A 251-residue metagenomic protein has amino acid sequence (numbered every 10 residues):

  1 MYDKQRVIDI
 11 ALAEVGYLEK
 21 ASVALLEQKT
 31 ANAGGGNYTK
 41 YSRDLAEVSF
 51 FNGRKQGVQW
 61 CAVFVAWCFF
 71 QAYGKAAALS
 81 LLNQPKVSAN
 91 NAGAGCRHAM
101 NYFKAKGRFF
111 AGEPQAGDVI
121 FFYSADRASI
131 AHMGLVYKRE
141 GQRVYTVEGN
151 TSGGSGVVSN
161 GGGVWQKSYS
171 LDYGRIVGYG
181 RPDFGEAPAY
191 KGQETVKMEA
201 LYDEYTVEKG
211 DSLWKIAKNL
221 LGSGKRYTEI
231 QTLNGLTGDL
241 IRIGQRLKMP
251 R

Functional and structural regions predicted by a protein language model:
M1-A78, K197, Y202, K209 (+1 more regions): N-terminal capping segments
Y2, R6-D9, G107-F110, Y123-Y202: Aromatic- and glycine-rich peptidoglycan recognition patches
Y2-D3, G53-C61, F109-G112, A128 (+4 more regions): Extracytoplasmic/periplasmic, Sec-exported soluble proteins
Y17-S22, G74-K75, R127-S129, T237-R242: Secretory-pathway/luminal and periplasmic proteins that interact with or process carbohydrate-rich
E27-F51, Q84-R108, S159: Surface-exposed intrinsically disordered loops and tails
K75-S155, Q245, P250-R251: ...with weaker cross-activation on analogous glycine-rich loops/strands in unrelated enzymes
N219-R251: Extracellular LysM carbohydrate-binding repeats and other cell-envelope/extracellular binding modules
